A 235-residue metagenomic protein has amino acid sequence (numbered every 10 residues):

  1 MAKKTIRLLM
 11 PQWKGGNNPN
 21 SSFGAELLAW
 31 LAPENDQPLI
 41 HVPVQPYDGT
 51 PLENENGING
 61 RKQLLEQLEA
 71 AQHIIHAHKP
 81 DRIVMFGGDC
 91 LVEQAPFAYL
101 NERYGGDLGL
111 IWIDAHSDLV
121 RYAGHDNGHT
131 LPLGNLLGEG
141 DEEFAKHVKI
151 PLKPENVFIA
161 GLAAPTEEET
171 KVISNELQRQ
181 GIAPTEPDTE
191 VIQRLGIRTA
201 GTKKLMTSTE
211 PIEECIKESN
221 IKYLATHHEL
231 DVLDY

Functional and structural regions predicted by a protein language model:
A2-Y235: Conserved alpha-helical scaffold segments that buttress catalytic/binding sites
